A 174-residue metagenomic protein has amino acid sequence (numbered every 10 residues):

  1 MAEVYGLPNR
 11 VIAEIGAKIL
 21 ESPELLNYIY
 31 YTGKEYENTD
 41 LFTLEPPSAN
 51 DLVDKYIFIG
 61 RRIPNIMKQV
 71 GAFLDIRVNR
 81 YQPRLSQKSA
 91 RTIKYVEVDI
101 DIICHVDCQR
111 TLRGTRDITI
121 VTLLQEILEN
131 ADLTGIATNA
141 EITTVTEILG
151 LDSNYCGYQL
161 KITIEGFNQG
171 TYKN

Functional and structural regions predicted by a protein language model:
M1-L85: Small/polar-rich, solvent-exposed N-terminal microdomains that initiate assembly or binding
N50-V53, P64-R77, H105-D132, I136-A137: Acidic, Ser/Thr- and Gly-enriched intrinsically disordered low-complexity segments
L74, V96-I100, Y158-L160: Hydrophobic residues positioned within well-ordered beta-strands of beta-sheet architectures
P83-K88, H105-T111, F167-N174: Short, cysteine-centered beta-strand-loop-beta hairpins and adjacent loop/turn segments enriched in charged/polar
S86-I93, G150-Y155: Short, solvent-exposed beta-strand/turn "edge" segments of beta-rich domains on protein surfaces
I93-R110: Short acidic, glycine/tyrosine-flanked loop/strand segments centered on an H-E-D-like triad
T115-N174: Acidic-leaning, charged glycine-interspersed low-complexity segments
